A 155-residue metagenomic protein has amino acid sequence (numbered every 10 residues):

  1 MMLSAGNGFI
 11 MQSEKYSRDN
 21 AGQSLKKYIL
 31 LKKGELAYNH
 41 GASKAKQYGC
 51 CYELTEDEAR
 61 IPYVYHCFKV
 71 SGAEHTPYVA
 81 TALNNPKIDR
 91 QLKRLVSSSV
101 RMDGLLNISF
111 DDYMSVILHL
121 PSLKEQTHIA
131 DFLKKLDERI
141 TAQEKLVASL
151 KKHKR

Functional and structural regions predicted by a protein language model:
M1-A37: Sequence-specific dsDNA recognition surfaces
M1-S4, S43, L150: Short glycine/proline-centered loop/turn elements that form peptide/ligand docking sites
D19-L25, M102, I117, K134: Short, solvent-exposed loop/turn positions at domain surfaces that link secondary-structure elements or cap domain
I29-I88, R101: A short beta-sheet element
A59-V64, S98-K124: A short glycine-rich beta-alpha junction/loop motif
V79, S115-R155: Amphipathic alpha-helical segments
